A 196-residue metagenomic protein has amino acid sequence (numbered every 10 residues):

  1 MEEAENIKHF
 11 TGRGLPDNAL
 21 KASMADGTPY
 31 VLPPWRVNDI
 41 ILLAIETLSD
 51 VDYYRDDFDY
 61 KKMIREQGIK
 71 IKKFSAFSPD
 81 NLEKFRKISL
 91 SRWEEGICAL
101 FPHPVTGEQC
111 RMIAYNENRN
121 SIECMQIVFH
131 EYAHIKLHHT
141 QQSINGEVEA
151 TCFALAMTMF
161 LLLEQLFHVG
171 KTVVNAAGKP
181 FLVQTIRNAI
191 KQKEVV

Functional and structural regions predicted by a protein language model:
M1-V196: Active-site hotspot residues in diverse enzymes, especially metal/ion-binding acidic/histidine motifs
